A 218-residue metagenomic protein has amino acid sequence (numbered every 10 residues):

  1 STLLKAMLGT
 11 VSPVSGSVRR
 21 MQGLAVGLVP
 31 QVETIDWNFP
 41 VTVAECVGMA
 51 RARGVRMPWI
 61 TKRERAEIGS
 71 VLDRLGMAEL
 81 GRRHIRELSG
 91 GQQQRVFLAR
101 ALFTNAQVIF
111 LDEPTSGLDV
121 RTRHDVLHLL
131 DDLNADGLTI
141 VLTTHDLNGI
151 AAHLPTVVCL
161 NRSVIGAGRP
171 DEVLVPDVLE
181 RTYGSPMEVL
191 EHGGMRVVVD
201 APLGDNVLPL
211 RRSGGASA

Functional and structural regions predicted by a protein language model:
L8: Helix-to-loop junction immediately C-terminal to a conserved catalytic motif
G48, K62-L80: Conserved ABC ATPase "signature" region
H84-L88, Q92: Conserved ABC ATPase signature
I109-D112: Catalytic Walker B motif of ABC-type/P-loop ATPase nucleotide-binding domains
V120-T122: Helix N-cap at the start of a conserved alpha-helix in ABC-type nucleotide-binding domains
T144-H145: H-loop/switch region of ABC-family ATPase nucleotide-binding domains
V175-P176, R181-A218: ABC ATPase nucleotide-binding domains
